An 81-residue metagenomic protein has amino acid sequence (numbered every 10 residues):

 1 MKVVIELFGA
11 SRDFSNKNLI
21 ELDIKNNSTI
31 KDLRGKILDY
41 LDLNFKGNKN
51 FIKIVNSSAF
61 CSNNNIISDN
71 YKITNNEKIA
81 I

Functional and structural regions predicted by a protein language model:
M1-I81: Ubiquitin-like/PB1-type beta-grasp interaction modules and other compact soluble beta-rich domains
